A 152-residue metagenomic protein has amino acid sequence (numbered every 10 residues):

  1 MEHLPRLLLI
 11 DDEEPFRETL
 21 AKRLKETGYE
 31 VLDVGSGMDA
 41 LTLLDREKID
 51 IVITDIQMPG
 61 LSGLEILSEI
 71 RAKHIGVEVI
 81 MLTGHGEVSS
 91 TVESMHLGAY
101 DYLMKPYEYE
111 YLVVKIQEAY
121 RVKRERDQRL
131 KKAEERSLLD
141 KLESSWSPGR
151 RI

Functional and structural regions predicted by a protein language model:
P5, G35-D39, S62-E65: Acidic catalytic/metal-coordinating carboxylates
G28-G35, L43: Short hydrophobic/Thr-rich beta-strand motif most characteristic of the beta2 strand and flanking loop of CheY-like
T42, L64-I75: Short amphipathic alpha-helix used as the core "switch/output" element in two-component signaling
M58: Receiver (REC) domain active-site loop signature in two-component systems and cognate sites in sensor histidine kinases
Y107-Q117: C-terminal output helix
V122-I152: CheY-like receiver
